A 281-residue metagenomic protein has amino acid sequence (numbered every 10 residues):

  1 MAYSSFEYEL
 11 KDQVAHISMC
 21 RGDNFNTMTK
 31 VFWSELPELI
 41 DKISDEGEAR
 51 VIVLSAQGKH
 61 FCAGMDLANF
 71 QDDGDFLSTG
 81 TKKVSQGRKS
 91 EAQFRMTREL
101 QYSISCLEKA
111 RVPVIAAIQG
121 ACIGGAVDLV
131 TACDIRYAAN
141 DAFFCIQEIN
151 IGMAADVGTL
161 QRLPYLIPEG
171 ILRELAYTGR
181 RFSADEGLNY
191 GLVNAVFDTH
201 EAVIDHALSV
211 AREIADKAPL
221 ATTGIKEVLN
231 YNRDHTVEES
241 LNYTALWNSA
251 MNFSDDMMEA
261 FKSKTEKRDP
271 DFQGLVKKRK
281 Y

Functional and structural regions predicted by a protein language model:
M1-Q57, Y281: Conserved CoA-thioester-binding segment of acyl-CoA-metabolizing enzymes
M1-Y3, K262-Y281: Terminal low-complexity tails and localization/encapsulation signals of metabolic enzymes
I17, R21, L36, L54 (+7 more regions): Terminal peptide-recognition signature
E48, A56-Y102, G152: Glycine- (often His-adjacent) and acidic-residue-rich active-site loop that binds/positions the CoA thioester
L67, T97-L100, L160, E169-L172 (+6 more regions): A general structural signal for well-ordered alpha-helical segments in protein cores
S105-L220: Crotonase-fold acyl-CoA enzyme core
Y137-A142, V193-N242, A250, D255 (+1 more regions): C-terminal long alpha-helix characteristic of the crotonase
L175-G179, I225-V228, T244, N248 (+1 more regions): Short alpha-helical scaffolding segments that buttress acidic/His motifs in well-ordered protein cores
